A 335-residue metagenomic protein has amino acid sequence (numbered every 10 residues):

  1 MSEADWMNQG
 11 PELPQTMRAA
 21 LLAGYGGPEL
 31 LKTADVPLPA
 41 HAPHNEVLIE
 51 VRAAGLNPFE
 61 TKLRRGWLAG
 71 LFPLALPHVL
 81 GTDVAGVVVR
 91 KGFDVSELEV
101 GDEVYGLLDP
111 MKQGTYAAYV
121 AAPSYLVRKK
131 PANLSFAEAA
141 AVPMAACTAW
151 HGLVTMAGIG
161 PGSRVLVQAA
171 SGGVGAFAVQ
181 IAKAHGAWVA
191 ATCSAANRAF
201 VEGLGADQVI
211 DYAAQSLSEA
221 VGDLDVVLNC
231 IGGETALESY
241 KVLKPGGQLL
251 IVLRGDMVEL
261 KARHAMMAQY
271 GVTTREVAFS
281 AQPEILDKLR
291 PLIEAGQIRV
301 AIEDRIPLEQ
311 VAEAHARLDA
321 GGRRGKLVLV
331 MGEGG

Functional and structural regions predicted by a protein language model:
S2-A42, E50-N57, T61-A85, R90-K91 (+1 more regions): Terminal helix/beta-alpha structural elements that buttress the NAD(P)+-binding lobe
